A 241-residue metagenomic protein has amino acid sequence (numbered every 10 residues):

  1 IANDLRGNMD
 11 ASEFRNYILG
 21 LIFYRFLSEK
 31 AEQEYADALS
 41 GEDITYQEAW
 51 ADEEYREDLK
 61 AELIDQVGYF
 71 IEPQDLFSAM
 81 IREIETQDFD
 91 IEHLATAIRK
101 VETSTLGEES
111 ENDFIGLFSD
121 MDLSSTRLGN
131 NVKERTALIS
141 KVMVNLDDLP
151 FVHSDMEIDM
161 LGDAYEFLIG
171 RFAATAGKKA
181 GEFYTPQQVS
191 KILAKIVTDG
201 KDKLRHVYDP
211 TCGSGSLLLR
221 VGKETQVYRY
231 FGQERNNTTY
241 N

Functional and structural regions predicted by a protein language model:
I1-V197: Non-catalytic, mostly N-terminal accessory regions of nucleic-acid modification and defense proteins
K179-N241: Conserved S-adenosyl-L-methionine
